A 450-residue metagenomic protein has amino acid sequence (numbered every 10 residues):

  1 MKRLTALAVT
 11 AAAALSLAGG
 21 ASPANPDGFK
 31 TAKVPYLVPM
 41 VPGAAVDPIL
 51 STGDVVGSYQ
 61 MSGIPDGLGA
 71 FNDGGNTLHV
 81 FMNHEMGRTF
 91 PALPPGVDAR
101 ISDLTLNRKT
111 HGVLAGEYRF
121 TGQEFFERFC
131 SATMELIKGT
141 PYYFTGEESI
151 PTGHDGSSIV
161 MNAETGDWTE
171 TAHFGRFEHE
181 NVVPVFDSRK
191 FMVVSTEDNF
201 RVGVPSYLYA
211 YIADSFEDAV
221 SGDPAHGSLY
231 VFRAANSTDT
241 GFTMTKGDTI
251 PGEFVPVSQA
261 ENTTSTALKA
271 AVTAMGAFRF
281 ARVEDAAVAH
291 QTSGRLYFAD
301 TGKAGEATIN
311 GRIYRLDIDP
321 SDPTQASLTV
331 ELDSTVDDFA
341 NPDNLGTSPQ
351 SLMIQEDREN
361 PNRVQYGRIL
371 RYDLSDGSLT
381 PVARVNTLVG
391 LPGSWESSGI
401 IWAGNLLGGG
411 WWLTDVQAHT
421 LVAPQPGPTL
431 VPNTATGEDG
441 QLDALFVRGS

Functional and structural regions predicted by a protein language model:
M1-P23: Secretory targeting and sorting signals
S22-S450: Sequence/structural signature of beta-propeller domains
